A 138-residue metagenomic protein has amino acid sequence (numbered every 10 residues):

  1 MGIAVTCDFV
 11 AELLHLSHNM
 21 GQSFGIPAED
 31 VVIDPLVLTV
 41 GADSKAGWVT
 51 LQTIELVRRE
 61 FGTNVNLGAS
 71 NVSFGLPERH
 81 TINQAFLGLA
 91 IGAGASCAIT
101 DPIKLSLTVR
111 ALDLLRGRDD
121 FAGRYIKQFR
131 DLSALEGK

Functional and structural regions predicted by a protein language model:
M1-E136: Catalytic alpha/beta core domains of metabolic enzymes, predominantly
